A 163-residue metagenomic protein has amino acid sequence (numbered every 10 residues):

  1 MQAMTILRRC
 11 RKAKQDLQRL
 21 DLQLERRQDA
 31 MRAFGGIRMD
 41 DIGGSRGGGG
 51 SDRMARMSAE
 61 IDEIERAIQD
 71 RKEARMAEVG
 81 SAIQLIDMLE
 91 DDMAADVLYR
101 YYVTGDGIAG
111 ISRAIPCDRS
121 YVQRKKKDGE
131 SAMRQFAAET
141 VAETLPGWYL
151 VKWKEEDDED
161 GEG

Functional and structural regions predicted by a protein language model:
M1-M88, S131, Q135-G163: N-terminal interaction/assembly modules
M88-L89, P116: Short, conserved sequence motifs enriched in acidic/basic residues, glycine, and aromatics that mark functional "hot
L89-D106: Short amphipathic alpha helix immediately N-terminal
G110-I115: Short alpha-helical "recognition helix" segments of helix-turn-helix
P116-E139: DNA-recognition helix of helix-turn-helix
